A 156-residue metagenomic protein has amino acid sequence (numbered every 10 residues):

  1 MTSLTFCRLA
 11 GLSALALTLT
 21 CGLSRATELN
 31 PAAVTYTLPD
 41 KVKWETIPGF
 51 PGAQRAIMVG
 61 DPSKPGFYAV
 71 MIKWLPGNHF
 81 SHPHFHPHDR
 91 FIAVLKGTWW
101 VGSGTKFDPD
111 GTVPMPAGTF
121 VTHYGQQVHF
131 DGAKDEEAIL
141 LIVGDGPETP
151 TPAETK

Functional and structural regions predicted by a protein language model:
M1-L12: Bacterial N-terminal signal peptides that target proteins for export
A10-C21: Bacterial N-terminal signal peptides
A26-Y68, T155-K156: A short, N-terminal "cap"/entry segment at the start of jelly-roll beta-barrel domains of the cupin/DSBH fold
A33-T35, D110, V128-K156: Double-stranded beta-helix
S63, T105-Q126: Short acidic-glycine-tyrosine-enriched beta hairpin
Y68-H86, Y124-Q126: Conserved short histidine dyad/triad with adjacent acidic residue
L75-N78, F85-K106: Glycine- and acidic-residue-biased ligand/ion/polar-headgroup-sensing regions
S81-P83, V101-G102, H123, V128-K134: Short beta-strand His + acidic residue motifs that chelate non-heme Fe in jelly-roll/DSBH and cupin folds
